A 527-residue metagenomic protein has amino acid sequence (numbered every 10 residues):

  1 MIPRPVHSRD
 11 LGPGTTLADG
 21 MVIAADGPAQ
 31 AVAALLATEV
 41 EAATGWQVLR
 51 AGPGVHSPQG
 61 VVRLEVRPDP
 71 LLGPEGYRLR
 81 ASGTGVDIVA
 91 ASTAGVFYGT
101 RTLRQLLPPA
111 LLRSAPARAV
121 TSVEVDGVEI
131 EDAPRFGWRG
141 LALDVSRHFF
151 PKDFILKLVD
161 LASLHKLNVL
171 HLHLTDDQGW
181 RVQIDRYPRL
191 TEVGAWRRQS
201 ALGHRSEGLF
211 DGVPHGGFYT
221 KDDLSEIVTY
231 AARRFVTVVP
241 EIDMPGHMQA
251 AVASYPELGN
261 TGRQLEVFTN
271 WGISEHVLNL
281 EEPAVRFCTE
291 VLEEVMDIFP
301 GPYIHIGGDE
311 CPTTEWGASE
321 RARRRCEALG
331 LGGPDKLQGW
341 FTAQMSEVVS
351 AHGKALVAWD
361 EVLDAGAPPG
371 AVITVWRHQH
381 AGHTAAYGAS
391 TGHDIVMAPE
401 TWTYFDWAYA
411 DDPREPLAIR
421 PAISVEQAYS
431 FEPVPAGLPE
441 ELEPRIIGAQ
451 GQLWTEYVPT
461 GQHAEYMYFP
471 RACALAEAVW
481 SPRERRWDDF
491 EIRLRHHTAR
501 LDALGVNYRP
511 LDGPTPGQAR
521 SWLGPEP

Functional and structural regions predicted by a protein language model:
M1-G137, A355-W359, L363, A367 (+4 more regions): Acidic, contiguous N-terminal accessory segments
A31, F149-P151, D177-Q183, P245-A251 (+6 more regions): Flexible loop/turn segments at secondary-structure boundaries
L35, S92-G95, F154-K157, Y219-E226 (+7 more regions): Generic recognition of stable, solvent-exposed alpha-helical segments in well-folded globular domains
Q47, N168-V169, V236-T237, A355 (+2 more regions): Residue-level detector of anion-binding/catalytic polar loops
P70-E275, E281-V285, T289, E294-Y303 (+3 more regions): Feature activates predominantly on carbohydrate-active enzymes
A232, E293, D297-P300, E347-S350 (+4 more regions): Generic secondary-structure signature for well-ordered alpha-helical cores
A251-E257, T261, L265-A371, W376-H393: Active-site neighborhood of glycoside hydrolase catalytic domains
L356-E361, G366-A371, V375-P527: Flexible, acidic glycine-rich loops studded with aromatic residues
